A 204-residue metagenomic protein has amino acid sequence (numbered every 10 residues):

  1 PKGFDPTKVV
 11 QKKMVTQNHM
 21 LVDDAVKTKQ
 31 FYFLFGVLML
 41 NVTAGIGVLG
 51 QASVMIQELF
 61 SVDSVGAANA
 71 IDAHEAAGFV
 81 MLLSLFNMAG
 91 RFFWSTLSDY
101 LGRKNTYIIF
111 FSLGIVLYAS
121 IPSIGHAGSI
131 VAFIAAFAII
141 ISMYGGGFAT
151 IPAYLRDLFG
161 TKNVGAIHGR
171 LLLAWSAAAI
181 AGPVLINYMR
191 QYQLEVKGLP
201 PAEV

Functional and structural regions predicted by a protein language model:
K2-F31: Juxtamembrane intracellular "pre-TM" segments in multi-pass secondary transporters
L21-T96, P152, A179-N187: Extracytoplasmic gate region of multi-pass secondary transporters
M39, V131-G146: Hydrophobic core of transmembrane alpha-helices in multi-pass small-molecule transporters, especially MFS/SLC-type
A52, G145-F159: Intracellular juxtamembrane helix-capping segments at the cytosolic ends of symmetry-related transmembrane helices
L85, L158-L194: A late C-terminal transmembrane helix in Major Facilitator Superfamily
M88, I108, I115-V116: Small-residue-rich packing faces within the transmembrane alpha-helices of Major Facilitator Superfamily
D99-F111: Cytoplasmic membrane-interface "Motif A"-like loop-to-helix N-cap segments of 12-TM Major Facilitator Superfamily
S112-H126: C-terminal ends and interior cores of transmembrane alpha-helices in multi-pass membrane transporters/permeases
